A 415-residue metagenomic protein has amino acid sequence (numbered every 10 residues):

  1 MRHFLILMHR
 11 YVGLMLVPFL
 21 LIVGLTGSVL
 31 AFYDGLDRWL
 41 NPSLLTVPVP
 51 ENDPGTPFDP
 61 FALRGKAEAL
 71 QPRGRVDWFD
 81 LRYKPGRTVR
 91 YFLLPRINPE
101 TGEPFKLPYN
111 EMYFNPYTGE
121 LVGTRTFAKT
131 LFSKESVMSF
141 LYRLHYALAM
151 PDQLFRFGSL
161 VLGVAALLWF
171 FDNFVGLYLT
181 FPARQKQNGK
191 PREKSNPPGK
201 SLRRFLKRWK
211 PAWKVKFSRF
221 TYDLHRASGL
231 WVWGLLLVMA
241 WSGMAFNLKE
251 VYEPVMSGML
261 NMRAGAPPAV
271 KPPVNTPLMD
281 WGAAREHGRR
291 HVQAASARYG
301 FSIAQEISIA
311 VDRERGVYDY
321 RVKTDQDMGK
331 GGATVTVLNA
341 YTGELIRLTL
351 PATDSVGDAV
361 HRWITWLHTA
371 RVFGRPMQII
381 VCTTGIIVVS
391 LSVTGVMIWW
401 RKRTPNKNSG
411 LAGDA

Functional and structural regions predicted by a protein language model:
M1-A415: Conserved histidines in hydrophobic membrane contexts and catalytic metal-binding motifs
